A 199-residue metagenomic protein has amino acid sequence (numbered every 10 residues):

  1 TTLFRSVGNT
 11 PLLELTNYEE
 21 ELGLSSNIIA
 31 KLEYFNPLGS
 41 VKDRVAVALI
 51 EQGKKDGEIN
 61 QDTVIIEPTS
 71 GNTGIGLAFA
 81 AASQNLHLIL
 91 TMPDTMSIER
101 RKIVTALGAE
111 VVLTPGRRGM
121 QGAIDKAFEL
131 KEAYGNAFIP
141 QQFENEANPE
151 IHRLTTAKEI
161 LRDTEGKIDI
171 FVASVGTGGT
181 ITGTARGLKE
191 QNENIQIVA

Functional and structural regions predicted by a protein language model:
T1-A199: PLP-dependent amino-acid enzyme catalytic core
